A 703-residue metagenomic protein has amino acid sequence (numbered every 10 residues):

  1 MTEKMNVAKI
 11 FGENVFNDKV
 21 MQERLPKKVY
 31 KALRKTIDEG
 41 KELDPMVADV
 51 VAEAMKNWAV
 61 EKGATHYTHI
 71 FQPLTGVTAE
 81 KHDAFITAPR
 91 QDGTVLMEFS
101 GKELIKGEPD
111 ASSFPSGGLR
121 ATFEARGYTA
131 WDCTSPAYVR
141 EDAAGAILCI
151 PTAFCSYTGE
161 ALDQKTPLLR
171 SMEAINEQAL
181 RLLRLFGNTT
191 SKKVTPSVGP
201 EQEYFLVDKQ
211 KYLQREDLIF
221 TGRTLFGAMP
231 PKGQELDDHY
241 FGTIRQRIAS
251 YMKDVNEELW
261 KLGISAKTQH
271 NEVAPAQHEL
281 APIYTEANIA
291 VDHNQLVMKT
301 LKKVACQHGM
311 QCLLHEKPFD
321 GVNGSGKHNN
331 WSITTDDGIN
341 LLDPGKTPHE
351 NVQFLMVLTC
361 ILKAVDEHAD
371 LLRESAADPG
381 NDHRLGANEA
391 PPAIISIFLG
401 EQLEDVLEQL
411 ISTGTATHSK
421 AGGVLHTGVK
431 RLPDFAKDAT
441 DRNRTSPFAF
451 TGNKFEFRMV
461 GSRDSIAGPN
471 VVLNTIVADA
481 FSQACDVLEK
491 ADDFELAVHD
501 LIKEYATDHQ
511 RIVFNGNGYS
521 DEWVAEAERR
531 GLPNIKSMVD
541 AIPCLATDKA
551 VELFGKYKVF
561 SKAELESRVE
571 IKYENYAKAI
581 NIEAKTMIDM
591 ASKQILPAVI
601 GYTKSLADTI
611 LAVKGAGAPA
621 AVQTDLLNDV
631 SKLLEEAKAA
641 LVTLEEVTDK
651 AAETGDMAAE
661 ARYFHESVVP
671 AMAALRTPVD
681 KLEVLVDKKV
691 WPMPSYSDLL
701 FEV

Functional and structural regions predicted by a protein language model:
M1-A8, F701-V703: Basic/polar N-terminal segments that are highly enriched at the extreme N-terminus, encompassing both cleavable
I10-A125: Active-site core of metal-dependent hydrolases
V47, F71, S100, P282-Y284 (+5 more regions): Active-site proximal loops enriched in glycine and acidic residues that flank catalytic Cys/His/Asp and coordinate
A64, T68-I70, L74, H293-Q307 (+4 more regions): Hydrophobic/aromatic-rich, well-ordered segments within soluble, folded domains that form packed cores
G76-D92, P109-S112, G117, R215 (+5 more regions): Short linear, low-complexity motifs centered on an aromatic residue
R126-L314, N323-G326, I333-E570: Glycine-rich, acidic/polar active-site loops that bind/position phosphate-bearing ligands
L218-I219, N294, E316-K317, D343-T347 (+5 more regions): Composition- and surface-driven signal marking solvent-exposed, interaction-prone regions in large proteins
I502-V703: C-terminal amphipathic alpha-helical interaction region
